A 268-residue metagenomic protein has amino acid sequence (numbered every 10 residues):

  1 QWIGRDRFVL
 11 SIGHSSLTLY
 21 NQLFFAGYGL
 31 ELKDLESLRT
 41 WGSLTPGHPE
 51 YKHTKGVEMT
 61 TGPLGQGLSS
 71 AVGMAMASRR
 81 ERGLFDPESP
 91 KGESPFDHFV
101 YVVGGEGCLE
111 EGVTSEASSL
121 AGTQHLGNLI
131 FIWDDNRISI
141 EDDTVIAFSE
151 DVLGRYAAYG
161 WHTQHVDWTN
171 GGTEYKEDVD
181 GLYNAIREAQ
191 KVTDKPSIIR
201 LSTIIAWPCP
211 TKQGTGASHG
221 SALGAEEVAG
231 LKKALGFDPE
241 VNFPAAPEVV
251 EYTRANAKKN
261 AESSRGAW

Functional and structural regions predicted by a protein language model:
Q1, I12, E88-E93, H98 (+4 more regions): Conserved acidic/glycine
Q1-Q124: Cofactor-binding active-site loop characterized by glycine-rich and histidine/acidic residues
G127: Short acidic/polar active-site loop segments enriched in Thr and Asp
